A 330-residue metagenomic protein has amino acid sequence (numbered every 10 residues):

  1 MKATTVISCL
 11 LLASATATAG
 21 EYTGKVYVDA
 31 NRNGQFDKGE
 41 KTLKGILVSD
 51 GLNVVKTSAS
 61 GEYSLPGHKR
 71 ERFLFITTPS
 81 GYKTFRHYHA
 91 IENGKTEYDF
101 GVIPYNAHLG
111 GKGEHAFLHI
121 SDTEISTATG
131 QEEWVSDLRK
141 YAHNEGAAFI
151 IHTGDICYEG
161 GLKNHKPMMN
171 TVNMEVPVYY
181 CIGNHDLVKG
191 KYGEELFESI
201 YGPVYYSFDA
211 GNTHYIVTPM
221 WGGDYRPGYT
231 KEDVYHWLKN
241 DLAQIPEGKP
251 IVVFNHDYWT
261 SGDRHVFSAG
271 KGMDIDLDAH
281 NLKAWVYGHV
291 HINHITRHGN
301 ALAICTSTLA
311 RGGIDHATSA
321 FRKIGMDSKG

Functional and structural regions predicted by a protein language model:
M1-C9: Sec-dependent signal peptide recognition, specifically the positively charged N-region followed immediately by
L12-Y22: Beta-strand-rich domain onsets/edges
E21-Y22, A30, E92-N164: N-terminal active-site segment of His-dependent metallophosphoesterases
A30, G34-F36, T42, S49-E62: Short, acidic Ser/Thr/Gly-rich low-complexity loop/linker segments typical of extracellular and cell-surface proteins
T42, S64-F73: Short Pro-Gly-centered beta-turn/loop motif in secreted/extracellular proteins
D50, E71-I91: A short, solvent-exposed loop/turn motif at the edges and junctions of modular extracellular/periplasmic domains
S80, L162-P250, K271-A284, I292-D327: Extended active-site neighborhood of metal-dependent phosphoesterases/phosphodiesterases
D122, G154-D155, G183-N184, H256 (+1 more regions): Active-site glycine-centered loops adjacent to acidic/histidine catalytic or metal-binding residues that shape
